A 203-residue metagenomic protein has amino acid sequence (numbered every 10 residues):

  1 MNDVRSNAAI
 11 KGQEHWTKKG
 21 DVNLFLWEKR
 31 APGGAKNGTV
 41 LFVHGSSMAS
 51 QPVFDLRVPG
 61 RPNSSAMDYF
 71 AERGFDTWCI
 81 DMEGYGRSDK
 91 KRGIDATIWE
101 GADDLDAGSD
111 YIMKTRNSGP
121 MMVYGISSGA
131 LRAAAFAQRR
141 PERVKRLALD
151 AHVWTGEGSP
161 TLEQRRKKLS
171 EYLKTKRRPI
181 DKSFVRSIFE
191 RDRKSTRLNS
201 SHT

Functional and structural regions predicted by a protein language model:
N2-G33: N-terminal cap/lid segment of alpha/beta-hydrolase-fold proteins
G33-F75: Short, surface-exposed "cap/lid" segments of acyl-processing enzymes
Q51-P52, W78-A96: Glycine-rich "HGGG/HGxG" loop immediately N-terminal to the catalytic nucleophile of the alpha/beta-hydrolase
A102-P120: Conserved acidic catalytic loop of the alpha/beta-hydrolase fold
G119-E157: Conserved hydrolase catalytic core segment
L162-R197: Alpha/beta-hydrolase
L198-T203: Single conserved hydrophobic/aromatic residue that forms the stacking wall/gate of nucleotide- or nucleobase-binding
